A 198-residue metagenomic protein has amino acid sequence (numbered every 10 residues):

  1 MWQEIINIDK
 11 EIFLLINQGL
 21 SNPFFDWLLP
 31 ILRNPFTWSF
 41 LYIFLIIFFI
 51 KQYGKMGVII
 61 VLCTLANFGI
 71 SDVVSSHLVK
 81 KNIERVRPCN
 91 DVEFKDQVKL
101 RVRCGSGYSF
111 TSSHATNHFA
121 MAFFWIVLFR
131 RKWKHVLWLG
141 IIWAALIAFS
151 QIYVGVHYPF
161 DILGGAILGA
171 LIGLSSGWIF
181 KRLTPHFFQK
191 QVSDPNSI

Functional and structural regions predicted by a protein language model:
M1-L41, S75-S106, P195-I198: N-terminal transmembrane-helix/juxtamembrane module of multi-pass inner/ER membrane proteins
F24, Y53-I59, R131-V136: Membrane-helix interface segments
P30-N34, C63-T64, G165: Alpha-helical transmembrane segments of multi-pass integral membrane proteins
Y42-S75: Interfacial segments of alpha-helical transmembrane regions
L45, I70, V74-V79, I172-F180: Alpha-helical membrane-inserting segments
A66, I70-V74, V79, S113 (+2 more regions): Residue-level micro-sites within transmembrane alpha helices that shape and flank functional polar/acidic positions
K99-I198: Membrane-embedded catalytic cores of phosphoryl/pyrophosphoryl-handling enzymes
